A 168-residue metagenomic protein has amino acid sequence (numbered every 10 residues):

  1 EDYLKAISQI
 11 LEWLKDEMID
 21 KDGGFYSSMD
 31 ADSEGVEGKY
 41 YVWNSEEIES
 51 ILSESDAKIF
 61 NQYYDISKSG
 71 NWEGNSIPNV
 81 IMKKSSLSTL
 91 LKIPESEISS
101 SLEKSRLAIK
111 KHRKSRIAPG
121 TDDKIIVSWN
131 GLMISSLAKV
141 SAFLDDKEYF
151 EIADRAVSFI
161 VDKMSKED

Functional and structural regions predicted by a protein language model:
E1-D168: Glycan-recognition and catalytic cores of secretory/periplasmic carbohydrate-active enzymes
